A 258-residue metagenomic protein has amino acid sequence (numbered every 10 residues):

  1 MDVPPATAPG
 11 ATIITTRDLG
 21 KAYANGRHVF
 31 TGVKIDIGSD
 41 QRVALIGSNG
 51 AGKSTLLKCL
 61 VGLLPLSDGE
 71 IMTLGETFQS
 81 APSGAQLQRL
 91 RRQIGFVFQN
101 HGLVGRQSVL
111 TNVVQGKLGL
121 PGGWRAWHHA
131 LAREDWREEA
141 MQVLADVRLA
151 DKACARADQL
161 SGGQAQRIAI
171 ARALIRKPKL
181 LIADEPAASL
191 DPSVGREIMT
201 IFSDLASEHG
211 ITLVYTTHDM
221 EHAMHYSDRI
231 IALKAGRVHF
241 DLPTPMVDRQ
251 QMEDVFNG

Functional and structural regions predicted by a protein language model:
V61: Helix-to-loop junction immediately C-terminal to a conserved catalytic motif
G69-Q79: Conserved ABC transporter NBD signature motif
F78-G95, H129-R133, V247: ABC ATPase NBD coupling module
P121-D151: Conserved ABC ATPase "signature" region
R156-L160, Q164: Conserved ABC ATPase signature
L181-D184: Catalytic Walker B motif of ABC-type/P-loop ATPase nucleotide-binding domains
T217-H218: H-loop/switch region of ABC-family ATPase nucleotide-binding domains
